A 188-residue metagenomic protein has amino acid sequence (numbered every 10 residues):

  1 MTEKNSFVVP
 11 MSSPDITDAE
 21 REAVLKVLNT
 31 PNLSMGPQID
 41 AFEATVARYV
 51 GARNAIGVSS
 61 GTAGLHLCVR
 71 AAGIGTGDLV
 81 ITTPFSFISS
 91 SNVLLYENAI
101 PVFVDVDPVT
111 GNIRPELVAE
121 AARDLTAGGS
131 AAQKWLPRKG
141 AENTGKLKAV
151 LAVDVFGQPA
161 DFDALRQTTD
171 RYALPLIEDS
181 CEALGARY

Functional and structural regions predicted by a protein language model:
M1-L33, P37: N-terminal "arm"/small-domain region of PLP-dependent enzymes with the aminotransferase-like
S13-P14, D105, V155: Conserved donor-binding loops in enzymes that form glycosidic bonds
N32-L79, V93-L95, F103-D105, A127-E142: Phosphate-binding glycine-rich loop
G57, T82, A149-A152: A short beta-strand submotif of the Rossmann-like class I SAM-dependent methyltransferase core that lines
S86-S90: Conserved coil-to-alpha-helix start sites within the AMP-binding
N98: Structured binding elements
G111-Y188: Active-site phosphate-binding strand-loop segment of PLP-dependent enzymes
